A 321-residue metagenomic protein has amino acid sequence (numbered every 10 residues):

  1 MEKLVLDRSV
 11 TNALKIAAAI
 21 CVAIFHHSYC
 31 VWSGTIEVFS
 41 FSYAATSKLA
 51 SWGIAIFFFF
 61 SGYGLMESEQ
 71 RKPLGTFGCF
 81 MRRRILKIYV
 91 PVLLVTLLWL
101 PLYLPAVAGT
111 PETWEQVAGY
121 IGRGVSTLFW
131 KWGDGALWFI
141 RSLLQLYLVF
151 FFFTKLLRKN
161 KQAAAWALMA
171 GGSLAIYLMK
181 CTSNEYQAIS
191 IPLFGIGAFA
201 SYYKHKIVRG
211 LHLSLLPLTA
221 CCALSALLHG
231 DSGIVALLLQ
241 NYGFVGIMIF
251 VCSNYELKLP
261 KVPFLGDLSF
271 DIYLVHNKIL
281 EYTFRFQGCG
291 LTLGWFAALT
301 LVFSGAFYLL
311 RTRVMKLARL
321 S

Functional and structural regions predicted by a protein language model:
M1-G172, L268, F286-S321: Membrane-cytosol interface segments of multi-pass membrane proteins, especially ER/Golgi lipid-handling enzymes
H26, Y273-H276: Histidine-centered divalent metal-coordination motifs
L144-L146, V275-K278: Transmembrane helices and adjacent periplasmic/lumenal helix-loop junctions of polyprenol-phosphate-dependent
G172-F264, D271, K278, T283 (+1 more regions): Alpha-helical transmembrane segments and terminal signal-anchor/GPI-anchor hydrophobic tails, characterized by long
